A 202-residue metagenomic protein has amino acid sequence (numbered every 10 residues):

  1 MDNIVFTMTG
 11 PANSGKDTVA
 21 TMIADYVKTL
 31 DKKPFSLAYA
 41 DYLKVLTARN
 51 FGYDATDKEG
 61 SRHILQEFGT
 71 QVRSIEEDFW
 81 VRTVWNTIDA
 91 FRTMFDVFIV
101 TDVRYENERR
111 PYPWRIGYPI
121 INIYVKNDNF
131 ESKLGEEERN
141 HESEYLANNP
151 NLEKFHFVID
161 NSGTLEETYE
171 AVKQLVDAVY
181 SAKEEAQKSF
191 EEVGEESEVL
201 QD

Functional and structural regions predicted by a protein language model:
M1-V5: Extreme N-terminal, non-catalytic leader segments that precede Walker-type/kinase nucleotide-binding cores
M8: Hydrophobic anchor at the beta1->P-loop junction of P-loop NTPases
P11: P-loop (Walker A) phosphate-binding loop of NTP-binding proteins
K16: Conserved lysine of the Walker
V19: Hydrophobic positions on the alpha1 helix immediately C-terminal to the Walker A/P-loop
D25-F35: Post-Walker A helix-loop "phosphate-sensing" segment adjacent to the P-loop in P-loop NTPases
P34-F98: ATP-dependent small-molecule kinase phosphotransfer cores that center on conserved nucleotide phosphate-binding segments
F79, T83, I121-D202: Small-molecule kinase domains that catalyze NTP-dependent phosphoryl transfer to phosphate-bearing small molecules
